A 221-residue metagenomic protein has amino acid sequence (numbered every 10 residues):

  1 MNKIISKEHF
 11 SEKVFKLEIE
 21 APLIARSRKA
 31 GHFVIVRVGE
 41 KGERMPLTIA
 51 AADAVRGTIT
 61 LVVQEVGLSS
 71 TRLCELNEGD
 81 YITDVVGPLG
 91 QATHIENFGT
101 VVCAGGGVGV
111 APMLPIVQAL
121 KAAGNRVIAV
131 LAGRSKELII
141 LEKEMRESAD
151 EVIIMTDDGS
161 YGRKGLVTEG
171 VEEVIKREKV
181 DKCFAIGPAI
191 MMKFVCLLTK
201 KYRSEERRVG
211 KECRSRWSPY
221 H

Functional and structural regions predicted by a protein language model:
M1-E78: Ferredoxin-reductase
L23, E40, R134, I190 (+1 more regions): Glycine-rich beta-alpha junction loops
R28, G42-E43, K143, T168-E169 (+1 more regions): Short amphipathic alpha-helical patches
L68-K211: FNR/FR-type flavoprotein reductase catalytic core
G210-H221: Positively charged, low-complexity/disordered segments
